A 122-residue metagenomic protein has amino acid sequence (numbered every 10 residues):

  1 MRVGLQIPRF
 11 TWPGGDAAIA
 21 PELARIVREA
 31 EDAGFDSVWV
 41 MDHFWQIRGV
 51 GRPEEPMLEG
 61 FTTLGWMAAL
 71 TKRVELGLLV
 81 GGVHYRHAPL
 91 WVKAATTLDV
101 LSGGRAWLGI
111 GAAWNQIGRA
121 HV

Functional and structural regions predicted by a protein language model:
M1-L70, H121: N-terminal beta1-alpha1-beta2 module of alpha/beta enzyme domains
R2-A18, G81-H121: Flexible, glycine-rich active-site loops centered on histidine and acidic residues that chelate a metal or position
E31-D32, L64-R73, A95, D99-A106: Acidic (Asp/Glu)-rich catalytic clusters
D36-D42, L76-L79, W107-G111: Short beta-strand segments at enzyme active-site cores
W45-G51, V74-V83: Glycine-/proline-rich flexible loop or hinge segments
